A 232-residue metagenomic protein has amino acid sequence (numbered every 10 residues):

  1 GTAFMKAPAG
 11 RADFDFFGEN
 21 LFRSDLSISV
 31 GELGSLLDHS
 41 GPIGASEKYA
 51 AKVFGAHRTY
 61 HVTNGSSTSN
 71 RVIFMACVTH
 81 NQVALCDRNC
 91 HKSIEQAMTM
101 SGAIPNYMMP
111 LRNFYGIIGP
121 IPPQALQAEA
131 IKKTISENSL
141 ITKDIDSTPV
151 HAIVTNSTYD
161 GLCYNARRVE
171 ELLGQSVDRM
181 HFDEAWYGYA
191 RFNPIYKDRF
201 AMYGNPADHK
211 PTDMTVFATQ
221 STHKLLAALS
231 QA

Functional and structural regions predicted by a protein language model:
G1-A9: N-terminal alpha-helical segment of soluble enzymes
P8, F16-T68: Conserved N-terminal alpha-helix of the aminotransferase class I/II PLP-enzyme fold
K52, T68-A232: Conserved PLP-enzyme active-site core in the AAT-like
